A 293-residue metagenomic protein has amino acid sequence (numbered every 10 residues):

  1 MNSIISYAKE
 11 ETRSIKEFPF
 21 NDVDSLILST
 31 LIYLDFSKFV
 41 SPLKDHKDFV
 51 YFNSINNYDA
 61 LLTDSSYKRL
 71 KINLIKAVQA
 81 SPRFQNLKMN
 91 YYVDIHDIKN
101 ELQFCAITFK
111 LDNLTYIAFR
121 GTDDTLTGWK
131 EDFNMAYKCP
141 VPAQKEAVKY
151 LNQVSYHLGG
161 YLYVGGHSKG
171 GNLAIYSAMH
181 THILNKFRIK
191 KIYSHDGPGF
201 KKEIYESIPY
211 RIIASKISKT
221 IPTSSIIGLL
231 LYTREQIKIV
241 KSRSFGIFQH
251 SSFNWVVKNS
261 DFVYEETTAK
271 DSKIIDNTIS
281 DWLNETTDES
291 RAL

Functional and structural regions predicted by a protein language model:
M1-F20, L28, Y33-V40, K44-I107 (+4 more regions): Alpha/beta hydrolase fold serine-hydrolase catalytic domain that processes acyl esters and thioesters
G165-G170, A174: Gly/Ala-rich beta-loop-alpha elbow adjacent to hydrolase catalytic centers
A174-I183: Short glycine-enriched nucleophile-adjacent loop and the immediately C-terminal alpha-helix near the catalytic center
